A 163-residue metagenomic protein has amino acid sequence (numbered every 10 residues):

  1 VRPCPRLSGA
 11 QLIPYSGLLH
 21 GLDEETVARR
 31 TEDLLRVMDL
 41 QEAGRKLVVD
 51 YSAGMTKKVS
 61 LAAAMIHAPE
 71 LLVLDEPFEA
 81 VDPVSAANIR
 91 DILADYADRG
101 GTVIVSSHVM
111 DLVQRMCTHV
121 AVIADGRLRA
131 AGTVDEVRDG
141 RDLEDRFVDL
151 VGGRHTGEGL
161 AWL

Functional and structural regions predicted by a protein language model:
P14, L18, E25-A43: Conserved ABC ATPase "signature" region
A68: Conserved catalytic motifs of ABC-family nucleotide-binding domains
L72-D75: Catalytic Walker B motif of ABC-type/P-loop ATPase nucleotide-binding domains
A87-R99: Helical segment within the ABC ATPase nucleotide-binding domain
V113-R115: A short, surface-exposed alpha-helical micro-motif characterized by mixed small hydrophobic and charged/polar residues
A131-G132: ABC ATPase "signature
